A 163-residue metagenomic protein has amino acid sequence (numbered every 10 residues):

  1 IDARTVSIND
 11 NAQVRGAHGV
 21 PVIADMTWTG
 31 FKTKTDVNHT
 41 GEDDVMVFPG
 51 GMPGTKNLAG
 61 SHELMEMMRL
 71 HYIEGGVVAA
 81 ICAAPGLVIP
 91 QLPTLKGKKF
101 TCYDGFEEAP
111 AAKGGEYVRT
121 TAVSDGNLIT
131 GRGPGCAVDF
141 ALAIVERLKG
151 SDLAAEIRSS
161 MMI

Functional and structural regions predicted by a protein language model:
I1-G76, G86-K96, E107-R119, N127-I163: Extended, subdomain-level signal for the structured scaffold at the beginning of enzyme domains
I81-A83: Short, thiol/selenol-centered motifs that function as redox-active sites or metal-ligating centers
S124: Cytochrome P450 catalytic-domain "roof"
